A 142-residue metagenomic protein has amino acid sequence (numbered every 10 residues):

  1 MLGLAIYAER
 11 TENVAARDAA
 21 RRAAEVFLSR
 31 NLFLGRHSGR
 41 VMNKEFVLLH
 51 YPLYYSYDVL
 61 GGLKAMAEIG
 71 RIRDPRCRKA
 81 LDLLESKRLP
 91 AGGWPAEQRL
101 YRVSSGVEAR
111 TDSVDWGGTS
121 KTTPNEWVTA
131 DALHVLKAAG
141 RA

Functional and structural regions predicted by a protein language model:
M1-K79, P95-A142: An alpha-helical repeat/solenoid feature that recognizes helix-turn-helix modules
L84-E85: TPR/TPR-like (Sel1-like) alpha-helical repeat modules
G92: Aromatic-lined carbohydrate-binding surfaces of glycoside hydrolases
